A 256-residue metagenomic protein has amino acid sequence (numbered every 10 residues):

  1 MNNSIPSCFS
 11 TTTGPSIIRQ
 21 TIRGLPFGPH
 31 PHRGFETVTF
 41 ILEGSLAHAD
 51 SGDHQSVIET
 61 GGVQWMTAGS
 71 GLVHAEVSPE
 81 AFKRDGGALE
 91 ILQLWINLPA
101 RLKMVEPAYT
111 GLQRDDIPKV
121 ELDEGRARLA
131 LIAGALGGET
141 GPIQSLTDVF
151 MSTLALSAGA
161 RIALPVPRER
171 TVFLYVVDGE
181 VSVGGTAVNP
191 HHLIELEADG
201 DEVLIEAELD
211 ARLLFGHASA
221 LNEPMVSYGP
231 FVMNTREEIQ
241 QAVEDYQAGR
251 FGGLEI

Functional and structural regions predicted by a protein language model:
M1-I256: Jelly-roll (double-stranded beta-helix
